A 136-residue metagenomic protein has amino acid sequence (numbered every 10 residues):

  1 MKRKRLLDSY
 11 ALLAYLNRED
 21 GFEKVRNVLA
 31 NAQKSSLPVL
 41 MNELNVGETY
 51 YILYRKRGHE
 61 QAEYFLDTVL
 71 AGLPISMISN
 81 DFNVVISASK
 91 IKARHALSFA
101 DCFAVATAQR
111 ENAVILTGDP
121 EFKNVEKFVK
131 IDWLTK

Functional and structural regions predicted by a protein language model:
M1-M41, Y54-L66: Short, well-structured N-terminal submotif of metal-dependent ribonuclease cores
K2-K4, G72, V105-K136: Acidic, PIN/NYN-like endoribonuclease modules and their adjacent C-terminal/linker elements
L7-D8, M41-N42, A96-S98, D119 (+1 more regions): Histidine- and aromatic-rich ligand-binding microenvironments
L12-L13, V46, F122-K123: A generic structural signal for short hydrophobic patches within well-formed alpha-helices
V28-A32, V69, I91, T107: Hydrophobic helix-cap positions at the C-terminus of alpha-helices in RecA-like/P-loop ATPase nucleotide-binding cores
I52-L53, P74: Helix-loop "lid/cap" segments that line or gate small-molecule binding pockets
S76-L116: Active-site neighborhoods of divalent-metal-dependent phosphate/nucleic-acid chemistry enzymes
